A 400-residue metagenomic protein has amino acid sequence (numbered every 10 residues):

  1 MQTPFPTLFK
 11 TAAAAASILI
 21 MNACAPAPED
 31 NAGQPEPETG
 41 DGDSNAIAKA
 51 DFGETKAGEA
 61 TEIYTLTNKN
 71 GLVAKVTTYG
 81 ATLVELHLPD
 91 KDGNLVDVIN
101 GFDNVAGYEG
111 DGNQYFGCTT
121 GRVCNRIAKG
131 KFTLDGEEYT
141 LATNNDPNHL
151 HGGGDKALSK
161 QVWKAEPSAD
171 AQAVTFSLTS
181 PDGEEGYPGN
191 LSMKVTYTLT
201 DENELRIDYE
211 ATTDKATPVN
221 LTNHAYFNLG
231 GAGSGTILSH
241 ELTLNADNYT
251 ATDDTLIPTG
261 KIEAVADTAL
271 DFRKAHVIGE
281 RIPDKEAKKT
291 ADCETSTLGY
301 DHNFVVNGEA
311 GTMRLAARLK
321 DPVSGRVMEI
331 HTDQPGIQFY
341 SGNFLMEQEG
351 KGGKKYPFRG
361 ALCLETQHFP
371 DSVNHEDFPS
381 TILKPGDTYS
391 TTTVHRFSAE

Functional and structural regions predicted by a protein language model:
Q2-A12: Bacterial N-terminal signal peptides that target proteins for export
A14-I18: Hydrophobic helical h-region of N-terminal Sec-dependent signal peptides in bacterial secretory/periplasmic proteins
I20-A23: C-terminal motif of bacterial Sec signal peptides marking the signal peptidase cleavage site
A25-L72, T78-E400: An exposed, glycine/acidic-rich loop-and-rim segment of catalytic or binding clefts
